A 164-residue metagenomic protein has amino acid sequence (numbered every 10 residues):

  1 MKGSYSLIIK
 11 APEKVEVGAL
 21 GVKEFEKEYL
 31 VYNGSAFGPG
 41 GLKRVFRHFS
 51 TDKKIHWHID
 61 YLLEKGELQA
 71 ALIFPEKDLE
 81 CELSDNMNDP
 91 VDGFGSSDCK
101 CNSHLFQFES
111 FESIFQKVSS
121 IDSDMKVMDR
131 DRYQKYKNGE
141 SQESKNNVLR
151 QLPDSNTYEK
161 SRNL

Functional and structural regions predicted by a protein language model:
M1-F46, S50, E67-A70, F74-D78 (+2 more regions): GIY-YIG nuclease catalytic motif and its immediate N-terminal context
I59-N102: Mid-chain, well-packed structural core segment of small domains
F108-E112: Helix N-cap motif at beta-to-alpha junctions
